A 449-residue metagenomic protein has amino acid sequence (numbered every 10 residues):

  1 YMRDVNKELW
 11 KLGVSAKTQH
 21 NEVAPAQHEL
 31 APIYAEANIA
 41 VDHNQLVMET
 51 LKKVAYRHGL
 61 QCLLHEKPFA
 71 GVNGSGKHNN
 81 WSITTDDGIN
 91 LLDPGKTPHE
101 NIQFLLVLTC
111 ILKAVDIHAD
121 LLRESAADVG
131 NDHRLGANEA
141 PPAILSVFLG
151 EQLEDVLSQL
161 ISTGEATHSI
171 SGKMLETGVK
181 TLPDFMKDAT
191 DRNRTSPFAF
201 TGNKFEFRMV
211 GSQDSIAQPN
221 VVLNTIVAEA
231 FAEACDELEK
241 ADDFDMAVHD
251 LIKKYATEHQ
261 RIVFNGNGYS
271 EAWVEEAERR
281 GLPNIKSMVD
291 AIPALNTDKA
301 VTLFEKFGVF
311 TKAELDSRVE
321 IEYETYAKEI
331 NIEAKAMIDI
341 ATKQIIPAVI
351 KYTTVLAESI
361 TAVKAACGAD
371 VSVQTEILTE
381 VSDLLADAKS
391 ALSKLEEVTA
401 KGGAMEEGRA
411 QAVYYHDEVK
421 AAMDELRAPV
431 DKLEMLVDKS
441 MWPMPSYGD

Functional and structural regions predicted by a protein language model:
Y1-H58, C62-L64, N73-G76, I83-E320: Glycine-rich, acidic/polar active-site loops that bind/position phosphate-bearing ligands
P68: Glycine-rich N-terminal segment of FAD-binding domains in flavoprotein oxidoreductases, spanning the beta-loop-helix
I252-D449: C-terminal amphipathic alpha-helical interaction region
